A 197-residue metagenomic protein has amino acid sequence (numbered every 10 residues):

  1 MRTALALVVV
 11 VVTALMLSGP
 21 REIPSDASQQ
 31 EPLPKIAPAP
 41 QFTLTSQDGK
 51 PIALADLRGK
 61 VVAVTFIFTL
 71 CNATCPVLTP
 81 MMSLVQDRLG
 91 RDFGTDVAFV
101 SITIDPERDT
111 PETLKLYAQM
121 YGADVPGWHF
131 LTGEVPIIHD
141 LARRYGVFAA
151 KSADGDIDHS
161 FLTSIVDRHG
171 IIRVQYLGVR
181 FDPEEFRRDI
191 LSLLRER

Functional and structural regions predicted by a protein language model:
R2-T13: Sec-dependent N-terminal signal peptides
V11-A27: Bacterial Sec-dependent signal peptides at the C-terminal "C-region" and cleavage site
I23-A55, P80: N-terminal "domain-start" segment that seeds a small globular fold
A39-P40, V62, S160-L162: Short loop/turn microsegments at loop-to-beta-strand junctions
L54-M82: Short active-site neighborhood of thiol/selenol oxidoreductases, capturing the structured segment around
T79-L141: Structural microenvironment flanking redox-active thiols in thiol-disulfide oxidoreductases
W128, H139, R143-S152, D156-S164: Structural micro-motif
S152-R197: Thiol-/selenol-based redox modules, centered on thioredoxin-like and closely related oxidoreductase domains
